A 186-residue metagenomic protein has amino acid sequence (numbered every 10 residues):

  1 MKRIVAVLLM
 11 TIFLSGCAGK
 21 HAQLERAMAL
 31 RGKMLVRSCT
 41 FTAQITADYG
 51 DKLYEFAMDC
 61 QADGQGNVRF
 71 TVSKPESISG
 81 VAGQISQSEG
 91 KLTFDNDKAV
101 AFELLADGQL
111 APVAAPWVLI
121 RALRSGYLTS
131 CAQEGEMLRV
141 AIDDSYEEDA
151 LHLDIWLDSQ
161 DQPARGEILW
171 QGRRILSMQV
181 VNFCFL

Functional and structural regions predicted by a protein language model:
M1-C17: Sec-dependent bacterial lipoprotein signal peptides
G16-N67, S77: N-terminal leader/targeting segments and the immediate start of mature chains
Y49-L53, P75-S79, E147, R173-I175: Solvent-exposed loop/turn segments connecting transmembrane beta-strands in outer-membrane beta-barrel proteins
M58-A62, G83-I85, I155-L157, N182: Extended lipid/amphipathic-ligand handling interfaces
V72-K74, L92-D97, E167-Q171: Beta-turn initiation residues at beta-strand->coil junctions
K91-A122: Acidic/charged, solvent-exposed loop-and-adjacent secondary-structure segments enriched in E/D, K/R, S/T, and G/P
T129-L186: Gly/Pro-enriched, hydrophobic low-complexity segments that function as extracytoplasmic propeptides/linkers
